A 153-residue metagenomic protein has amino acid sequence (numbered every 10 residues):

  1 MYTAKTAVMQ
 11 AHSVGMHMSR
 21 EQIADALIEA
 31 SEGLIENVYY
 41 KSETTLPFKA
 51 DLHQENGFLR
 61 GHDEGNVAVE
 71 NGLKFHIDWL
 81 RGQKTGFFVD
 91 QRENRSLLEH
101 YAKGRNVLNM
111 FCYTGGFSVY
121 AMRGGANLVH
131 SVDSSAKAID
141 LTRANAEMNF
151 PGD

Functional and structural regions predicted by a protein language model:
M1-A4, R105: Non-catalytic accessory regions of SAM-dependent methyltransferases
A4, S13, R81: Short, histidine-centered active-site or binding-site loop motifs used for metal coordination, general acid-base
V8-H17: Short histidine-centered catalytic/ligand-binding loop motif
S13, T44, S135: Flexible, active-site-proximal loop/turn residues at the rims of small-molecule/cofactor binding pockets and catalytic
S19-F88: Non-catalytic substrate-recognition/targeting regions of SAM-dependent transferases
R60-D153: Rossmann-like S-adenosyl-L-methionine
